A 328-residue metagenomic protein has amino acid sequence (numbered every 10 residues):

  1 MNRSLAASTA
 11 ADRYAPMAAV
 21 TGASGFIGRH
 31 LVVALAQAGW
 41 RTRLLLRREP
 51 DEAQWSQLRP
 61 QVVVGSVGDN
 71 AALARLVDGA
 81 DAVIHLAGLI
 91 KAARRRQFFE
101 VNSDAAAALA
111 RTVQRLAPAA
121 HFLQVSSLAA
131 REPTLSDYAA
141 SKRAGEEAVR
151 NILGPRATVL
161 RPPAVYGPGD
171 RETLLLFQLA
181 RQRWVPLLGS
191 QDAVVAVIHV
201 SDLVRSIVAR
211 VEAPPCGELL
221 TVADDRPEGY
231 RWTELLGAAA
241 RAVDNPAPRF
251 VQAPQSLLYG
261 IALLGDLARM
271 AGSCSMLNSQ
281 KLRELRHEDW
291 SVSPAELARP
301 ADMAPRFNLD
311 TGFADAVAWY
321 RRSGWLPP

Functional and structural regions predicted by a protein language model:
N2-S8, M17, V292-P328: Amphipathic terminal alpha-helices
A18-A38: N-terminal Rossmann NAD(P)H-binding glycine-rich loop of SDR-like oxidoreductase domains
P60-D104, L128-E132: NAD(P)H-binding glycine-rich loop region in Rossmannoid oxidoreductase-like domains and their noncatalytic homologs
D104-R143, T158: Conserved Rossmann-fold NAD(P)-dependent oxidoreductase catalytic core, especially the SDR/UDP-sugar
E147-P168: Conserved beta-loop-beta element that borders a ligand/cofactor-binding pocket
R171-L175, G189-V211, G217-T221, T233-E234: Substrate-positioning beta->alpha
V200, L219, I261-P305: Conserved C-terminal active-site "lid" loop/helix of NAD(P)H-dependent oxidoreductases that clamps the redox cofactor
R210-M276, F307-P328: Mid/C-terminal beta-alpha module of Rossmann-like enzyme folds, strongest in SDR-family dehydrogenases/epimerases
